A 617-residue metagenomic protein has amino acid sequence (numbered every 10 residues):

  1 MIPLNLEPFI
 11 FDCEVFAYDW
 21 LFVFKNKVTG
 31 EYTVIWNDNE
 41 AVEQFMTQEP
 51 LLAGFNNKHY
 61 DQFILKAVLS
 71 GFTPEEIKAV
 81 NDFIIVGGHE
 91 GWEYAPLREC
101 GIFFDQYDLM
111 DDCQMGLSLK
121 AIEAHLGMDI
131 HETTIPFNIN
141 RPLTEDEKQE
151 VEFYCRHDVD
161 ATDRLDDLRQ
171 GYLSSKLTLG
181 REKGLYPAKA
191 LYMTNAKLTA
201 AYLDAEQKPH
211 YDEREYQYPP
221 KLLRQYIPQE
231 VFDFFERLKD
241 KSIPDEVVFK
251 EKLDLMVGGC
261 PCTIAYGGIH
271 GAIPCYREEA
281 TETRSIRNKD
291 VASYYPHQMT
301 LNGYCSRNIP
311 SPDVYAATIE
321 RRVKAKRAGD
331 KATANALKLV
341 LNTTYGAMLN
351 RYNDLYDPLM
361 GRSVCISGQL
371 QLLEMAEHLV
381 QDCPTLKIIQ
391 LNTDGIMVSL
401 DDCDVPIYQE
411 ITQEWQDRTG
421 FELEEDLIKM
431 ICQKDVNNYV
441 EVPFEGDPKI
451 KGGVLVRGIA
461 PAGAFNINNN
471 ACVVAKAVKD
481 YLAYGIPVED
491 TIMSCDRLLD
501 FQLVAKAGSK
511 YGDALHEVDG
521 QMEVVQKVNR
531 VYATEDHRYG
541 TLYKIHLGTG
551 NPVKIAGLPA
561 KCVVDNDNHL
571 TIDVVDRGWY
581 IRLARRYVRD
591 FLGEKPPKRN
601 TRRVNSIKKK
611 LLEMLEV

Functional and structural regions predicted by a protein language model:
M1-H89, E251-V257, P261, H270-R277: Conserved RNase H-like, two-metal-ion catalytic cores of nucleic-acid enzymes
M1-I2, E14, H125-T133, I139-S293 (+9 more regions): Conserved "right-hand" nucleotidyltransferase catalytic core of DNA-directed polymerases
E7-P8, E49-A53, F104, T281-R287 (+5 more regions): Beta-sheet entry/capping signal
D19-V23, Q62-V68, H297-T300, S399-Q409 (+1 more regions): A short acidic (Asp/Glu
L52-N57, Q62, P74-V159: Active-site-proximal helix-loop-helix substrate-binding element of RNase H-like nuclease domains
G88-W92, L97-I102, L185-K189, K429-V442: Short, conserved secondary-structure transition motifs
M110-L119, P136-T144, G259-P384, S399: Helical catalytic core of nucleic-acid polymerases
V405-V617: C-terminal, non-catalytic extensions of nucleic-acid polymerases
